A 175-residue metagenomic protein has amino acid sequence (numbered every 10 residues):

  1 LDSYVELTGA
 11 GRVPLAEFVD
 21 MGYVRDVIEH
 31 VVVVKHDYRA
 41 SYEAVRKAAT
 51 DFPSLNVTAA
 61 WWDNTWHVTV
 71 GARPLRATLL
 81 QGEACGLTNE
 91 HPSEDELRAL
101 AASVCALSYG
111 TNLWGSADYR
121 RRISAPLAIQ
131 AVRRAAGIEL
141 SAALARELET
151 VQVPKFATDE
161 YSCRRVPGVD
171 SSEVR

Functional and structural regions predicted by a protein language model:
L1-R164: C-terminal structural segment of proteins
S162-R175: Conserved oxyanion/phosphate-binding beta-strand-loop segments in alpha/beta enzyme cores
